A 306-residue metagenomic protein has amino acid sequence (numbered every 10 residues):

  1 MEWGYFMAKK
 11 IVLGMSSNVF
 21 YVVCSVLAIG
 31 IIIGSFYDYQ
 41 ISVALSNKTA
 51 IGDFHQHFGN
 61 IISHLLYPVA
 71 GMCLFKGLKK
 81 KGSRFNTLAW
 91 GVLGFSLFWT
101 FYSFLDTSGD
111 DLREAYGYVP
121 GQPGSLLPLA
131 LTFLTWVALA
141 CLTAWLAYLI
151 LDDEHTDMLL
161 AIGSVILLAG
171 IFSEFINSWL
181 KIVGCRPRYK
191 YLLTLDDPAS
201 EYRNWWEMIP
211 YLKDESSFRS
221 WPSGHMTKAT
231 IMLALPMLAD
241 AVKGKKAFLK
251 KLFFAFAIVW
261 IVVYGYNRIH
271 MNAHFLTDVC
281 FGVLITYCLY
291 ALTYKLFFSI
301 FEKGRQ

Functional and structural regions predicted by a protein language model:
W3-V137, G184, A199: N-terminal transmembrane-helix/juxtamembrane module of multi-pass inner/ER membrane proteins
A8-C24, R203-Q306: Membrane-embedded catalytic cores of phosphoryl/pyrophosphoryl-handling enzymes
N18-V26, A89-W90, G94, L131-T135 (+3 more regions): Alpha-helical transmembrane segments of integral membrane proteins
S35, E174-S178, I182, Y266 (+1 more regions): Transmembrane alpha-helical segments of multi-pass membrane transport proteins and ion-pumping complexes
Y39-Q40, A44, W99-G121, Y148-L252 (+1 more regions): Membrane-interface loops
I62-K76, T132-A147, T230-A234, V283-S299: Hydrophobic cores of alpha-helical transmembrane segments in multi-pass inner/ER membrane proteins, independent
F75-F85, L146-M158: Membrane-helix interface linkers and caps
F75-L78, T107, S178, I182 (+2 more regions): Transmembrane helix-loop junctions and nearby membrane-interface residues
